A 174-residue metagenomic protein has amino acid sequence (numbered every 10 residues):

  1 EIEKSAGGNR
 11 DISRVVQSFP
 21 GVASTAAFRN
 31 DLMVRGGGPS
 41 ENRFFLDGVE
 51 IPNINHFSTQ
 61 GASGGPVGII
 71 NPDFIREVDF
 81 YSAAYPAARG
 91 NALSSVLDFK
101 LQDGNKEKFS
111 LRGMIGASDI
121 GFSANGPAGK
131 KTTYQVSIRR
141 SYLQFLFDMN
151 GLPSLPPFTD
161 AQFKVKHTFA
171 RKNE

Functional and structural regions predicted by a protein language model:
E1-P86, V96-N105, D160: Periplasmic N-terminal accessory/gating domains of Gram-negative outer-membrane beta-barrel systems
S24-T25, A87-G90, G104-F109, A128-K131 (+1 more regions): Short loop/turn motifs that connect adjacent beta-strands in outer-membrane beta-barrel proteins
T25-A27, G37, A92, G116 (+2 more regions): A short, compositionally biased micro-patch
G38-S40, L93, S118-I120, Y142: A generic "binding-loop/recognition-motif" signal
P52, Y142-Q144: Feature marks short, surface-exposed loop/turn motifs that line or immediately flank catalytic pockets and channel
N55-H56, G90, A124, L146: Short glycine-/acidic-enriched loop or helix-start segments at secondary-structure transitions that form or flank
R112, G116-R140, L152-E174: Transmembrane beta-barrel wall of Gram-negative outer-membrane proteins
L146-L152: Outer-membrane beta-barrel translocator domains and adjoining extracellular loop/strand segments of Gram-negative
